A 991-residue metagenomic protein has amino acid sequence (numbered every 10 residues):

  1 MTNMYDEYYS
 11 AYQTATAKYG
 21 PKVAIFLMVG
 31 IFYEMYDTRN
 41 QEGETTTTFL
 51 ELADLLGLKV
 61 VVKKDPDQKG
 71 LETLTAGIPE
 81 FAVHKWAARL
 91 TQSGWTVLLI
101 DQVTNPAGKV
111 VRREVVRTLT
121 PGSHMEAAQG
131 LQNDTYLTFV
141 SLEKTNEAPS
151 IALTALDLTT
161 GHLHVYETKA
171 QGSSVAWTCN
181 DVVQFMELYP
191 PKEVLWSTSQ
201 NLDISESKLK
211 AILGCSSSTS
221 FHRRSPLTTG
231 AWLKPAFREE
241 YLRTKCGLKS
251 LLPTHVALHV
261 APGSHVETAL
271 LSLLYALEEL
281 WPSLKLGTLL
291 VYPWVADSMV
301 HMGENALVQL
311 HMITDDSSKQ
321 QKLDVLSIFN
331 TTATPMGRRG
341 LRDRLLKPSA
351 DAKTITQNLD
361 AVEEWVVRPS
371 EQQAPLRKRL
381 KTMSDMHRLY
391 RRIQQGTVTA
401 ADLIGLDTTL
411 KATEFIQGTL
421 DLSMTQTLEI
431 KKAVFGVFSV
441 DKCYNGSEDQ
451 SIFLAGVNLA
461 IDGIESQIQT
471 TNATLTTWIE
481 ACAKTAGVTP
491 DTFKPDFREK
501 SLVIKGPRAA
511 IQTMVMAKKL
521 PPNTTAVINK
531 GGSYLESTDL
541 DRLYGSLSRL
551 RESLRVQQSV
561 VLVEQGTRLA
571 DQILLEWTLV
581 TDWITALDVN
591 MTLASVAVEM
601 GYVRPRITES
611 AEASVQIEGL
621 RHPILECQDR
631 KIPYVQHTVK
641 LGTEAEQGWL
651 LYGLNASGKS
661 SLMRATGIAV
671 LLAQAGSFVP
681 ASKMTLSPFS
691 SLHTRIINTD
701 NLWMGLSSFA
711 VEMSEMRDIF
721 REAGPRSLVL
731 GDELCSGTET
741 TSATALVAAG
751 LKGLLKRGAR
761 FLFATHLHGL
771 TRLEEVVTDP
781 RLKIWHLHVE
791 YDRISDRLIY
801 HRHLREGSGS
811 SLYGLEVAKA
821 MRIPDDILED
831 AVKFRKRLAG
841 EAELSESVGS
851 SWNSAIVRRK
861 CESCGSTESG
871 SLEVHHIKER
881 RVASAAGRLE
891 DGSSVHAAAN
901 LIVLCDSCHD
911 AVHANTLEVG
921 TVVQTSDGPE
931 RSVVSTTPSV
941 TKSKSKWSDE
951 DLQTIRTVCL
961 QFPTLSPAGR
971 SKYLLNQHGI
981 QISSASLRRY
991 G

Functional and structural regions predicted by a protein language model:
M1-R339, R344, K353-V367, R388-R391 (+3 more regions): Basic, polar low-complexity surface loops/patches
F32-K64, L163-H164, E193, S199-L252 (+7 more regions): A conserved P-loop NTPase coupling/switch region
S197, S810, Q961-L975: Short, charged amphipathic recognition helices of the HTH superfamily and cognate SANT/SANTA-like modules
G263, T513-L540, N590-E843: ATPase nucleotide-binding head domains, primarily ABC-like/P-loop NTPase cores
T408-A473, T477, P495-G531, V589-L650 (+1 more regions): Amphipathic heptad-repeat alpha-helical coiled-coil/stalk segments that mediate oligomerization, filament/stalk
C861-C864, C905: Short cysteine-rich clusters marking metal-coordination/redox-active sites
S866-L901, T916-T921: Histidine-centered nuclease catalytic patch
I980-G991: Major-groove recognition helix of helix-turn-helix-like DNA-binding domains
